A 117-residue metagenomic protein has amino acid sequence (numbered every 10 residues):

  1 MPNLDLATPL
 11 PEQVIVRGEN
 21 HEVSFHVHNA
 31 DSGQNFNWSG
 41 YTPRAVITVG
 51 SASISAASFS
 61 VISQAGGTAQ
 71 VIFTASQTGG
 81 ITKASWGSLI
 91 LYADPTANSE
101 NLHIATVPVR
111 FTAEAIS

Functional and structural regions predicted by a protein language model:
M1-S117: Contiguous segments within soluble domain cores/interaction surfaces
